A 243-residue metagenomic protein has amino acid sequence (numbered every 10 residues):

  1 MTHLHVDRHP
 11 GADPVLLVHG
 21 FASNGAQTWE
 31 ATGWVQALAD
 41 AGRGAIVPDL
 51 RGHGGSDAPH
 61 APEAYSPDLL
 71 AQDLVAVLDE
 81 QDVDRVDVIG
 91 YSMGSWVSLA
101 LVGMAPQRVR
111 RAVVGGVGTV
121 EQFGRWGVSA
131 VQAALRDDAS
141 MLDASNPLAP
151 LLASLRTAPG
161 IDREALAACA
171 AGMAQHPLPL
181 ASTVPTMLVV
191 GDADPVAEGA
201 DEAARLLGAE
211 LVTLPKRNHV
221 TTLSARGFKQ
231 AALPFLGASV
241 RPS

Functional and structural regions predicted by a protein language model:
A12, G20-N24, S92: Active-site glycine-rich loops that stabilize anionic/oxyanionic intermediates across multiple enzyme folds
A22-V35: The serine-hydrolase catalytic nucleophile loop
L38-D57: Conserved alpha/beta-hydrolase
D68-V86: Conserved acidic catalytic loop of the alpha/beta-hydrolase fold
W96-M104, V109-A139: Flexible "cap/lid" loop of the alpha/beta hydrolase fold
R163-P179, A193-P195: Active-site nucleophile elbow and catalytic-triad environment of alpha/beta-hydrolase enzymes
S182, L188-V190: Short beta-strand/loop motif that positions the catalytic acidic residue of the alpha/beta-hydrolase fold
R217-K229: Catalytic histidine-centered segment of alpha/beta-hydrolase-like enzymes
